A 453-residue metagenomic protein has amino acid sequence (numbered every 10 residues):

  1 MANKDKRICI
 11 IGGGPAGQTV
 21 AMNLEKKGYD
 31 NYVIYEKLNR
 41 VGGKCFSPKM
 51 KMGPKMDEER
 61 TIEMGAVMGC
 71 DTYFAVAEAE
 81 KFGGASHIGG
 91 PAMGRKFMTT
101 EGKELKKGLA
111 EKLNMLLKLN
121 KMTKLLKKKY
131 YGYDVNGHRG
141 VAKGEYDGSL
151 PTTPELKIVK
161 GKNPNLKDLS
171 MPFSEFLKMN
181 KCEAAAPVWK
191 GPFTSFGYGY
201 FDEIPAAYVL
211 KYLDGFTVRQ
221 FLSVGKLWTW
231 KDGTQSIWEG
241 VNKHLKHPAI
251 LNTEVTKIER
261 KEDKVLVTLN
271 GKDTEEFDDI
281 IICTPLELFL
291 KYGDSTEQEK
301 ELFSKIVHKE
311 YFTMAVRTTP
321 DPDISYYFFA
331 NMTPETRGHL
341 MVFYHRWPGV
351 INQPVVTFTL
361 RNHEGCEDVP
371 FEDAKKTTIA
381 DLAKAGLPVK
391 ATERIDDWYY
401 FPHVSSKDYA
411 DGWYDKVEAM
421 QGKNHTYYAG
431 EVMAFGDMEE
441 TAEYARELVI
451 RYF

Functional and structural regions predicted by a protein language model:
K6-V33: N-terminal Rossmann-like FAD-binding beta1-loop-alpha1 element of flavoenzymes
A16, R40, E287: Conserved Rossmann-like nucleotide-cofactor binding loop
E25-K51: Glycine-rich FAD pyrophosphate-binding loop
K27, T256-V369: Mid-domain catalytic core of redox enzymes that form a hydrophobic substrate pocket/lid adjacent to a catalytic redox
R40, K44-S47, G53-G90: Conserved FAD-binding subdomain of flavin-dependent enzymes
V76, E80-F82, S86-E203: Mobile amphipathic helical/loop "lid" adjacent to a hydrophobic cofactor/ligand pocket
Y212-K264: Helical element adjacent to the flavin cofactor pocket in flavoenzyme catalytic cores
H345-F453: Conserved flavin/dinucleotide-binding core of flavoenzymes
